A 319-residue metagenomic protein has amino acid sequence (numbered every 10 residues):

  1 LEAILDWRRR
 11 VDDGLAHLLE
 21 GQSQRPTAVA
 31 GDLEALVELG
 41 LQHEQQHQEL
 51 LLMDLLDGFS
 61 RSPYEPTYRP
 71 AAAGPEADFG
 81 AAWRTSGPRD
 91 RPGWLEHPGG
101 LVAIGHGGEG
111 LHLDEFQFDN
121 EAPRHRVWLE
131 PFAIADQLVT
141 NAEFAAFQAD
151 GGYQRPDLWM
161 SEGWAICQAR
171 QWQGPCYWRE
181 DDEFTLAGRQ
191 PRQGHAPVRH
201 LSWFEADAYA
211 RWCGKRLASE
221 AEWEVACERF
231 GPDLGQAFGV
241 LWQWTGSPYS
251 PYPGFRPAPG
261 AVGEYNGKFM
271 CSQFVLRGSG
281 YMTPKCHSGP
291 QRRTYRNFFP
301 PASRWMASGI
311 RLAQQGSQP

Functional and structural regions predicted by a protein language model:
L1-E2, E34-E38, E130-F132, R192-P197 (+1 more regions): Active-site rim elements
L1-R10, R61-E76, D182-T185: Short, helix-capping/interhelical loops that line the mouth of catalytic, cofactor-, or ligand-binding pockets
A3, W7-A28, A133-C227, Q318: Active-site microenvironments of metalloenzymes and redox enzymes
R25-G80, L138-N141, A145-A146, Y209-R211 (+2 more regions): Short, contiguous alpha-helical
F59-V102, G108: Flexible inter-domain linker/hinge segments
V102-A103, I134, V198, A206 (+3 more regions): Bulky hydrophobic/aromatic "packing anchor" residues in well-ordered structure
E121-H125, A149-W172, A237-P319: Surface-exposed recognition segments
R192-H195, R199, A221-F238, S247 (+2 more regions): Short, well-ordered junction/capping motifs at the entry into regular secondary structure
